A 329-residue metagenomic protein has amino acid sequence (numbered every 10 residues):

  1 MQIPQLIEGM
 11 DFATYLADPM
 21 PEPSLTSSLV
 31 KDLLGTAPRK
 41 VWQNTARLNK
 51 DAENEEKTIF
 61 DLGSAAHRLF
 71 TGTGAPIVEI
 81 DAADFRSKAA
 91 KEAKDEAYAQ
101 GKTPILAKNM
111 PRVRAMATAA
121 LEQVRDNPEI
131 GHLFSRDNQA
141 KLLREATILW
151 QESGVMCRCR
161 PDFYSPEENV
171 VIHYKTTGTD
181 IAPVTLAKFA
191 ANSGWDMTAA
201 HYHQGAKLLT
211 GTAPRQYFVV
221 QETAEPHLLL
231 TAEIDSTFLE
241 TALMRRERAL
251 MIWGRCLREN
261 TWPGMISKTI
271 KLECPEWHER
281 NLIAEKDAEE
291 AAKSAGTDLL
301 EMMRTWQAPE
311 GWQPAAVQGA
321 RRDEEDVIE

Functional and structural regions predicted by a protein language model:
M1-C159, A292-A295, E301: Metal-dependent nuclease catalytic cores that hydrolyze phosphodiester bonds in DNA/RNA, characterized by
I3-Q5, A191-S193, H201-E329: Metal-dependent nuclease catalytic regions and adjoining charged, substrate-binding loops involved in nucleic-acid end
A52-E55, G101-I105, N109, A182-G194 (+1 more regions): Short histidine-centered catalytic/ligand-binding loop motif
T58, L62, T198, A242: Hydrophobic (often cysteine-bearing) scaffold residues that line and stabilize catalytic clefts of nucleotide/cofactor
A66-H67, F163, R246: A residue-level signal for conserved active-site and pocket-lining positions in enzyme catalytic cores
L133-A140, S165-V170, A206-P214: Secondary-structure boundary elements
R144, C159-K188: Conserved catalytic cores of phosphodiester-cleaving nucleases, focusing on short active-site segments
G154-R158, S165-N169, A213, E225-H227: Coil-to-beta-strand transition motifs
